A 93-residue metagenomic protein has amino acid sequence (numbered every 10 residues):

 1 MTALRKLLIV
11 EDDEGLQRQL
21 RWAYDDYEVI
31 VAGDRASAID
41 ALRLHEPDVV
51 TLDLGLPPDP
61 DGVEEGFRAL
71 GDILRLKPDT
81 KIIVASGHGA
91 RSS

Functional and structural regions predicted by a protein language model:
M1-A3, K77: Short, flexible coil/linker segments at domain boundaries that flank nucleotide/cofactor-interacting
T2, D13-A36, L44, V49: Two-component/phosphorelay signaling modules centered on CheY-like receiver
D40, G55, P60-D79: Short amphipathic alpha-helix used as the core "switch/output" element in two-component signaling
L52: Redox-cofactor binding/interface segments in oxidoreductases and associated redox assembly factors
H88-S93: Negatively charged, flexible loop motifs adjacent to catalytic sites in prokaryotic signal transduction proteins
